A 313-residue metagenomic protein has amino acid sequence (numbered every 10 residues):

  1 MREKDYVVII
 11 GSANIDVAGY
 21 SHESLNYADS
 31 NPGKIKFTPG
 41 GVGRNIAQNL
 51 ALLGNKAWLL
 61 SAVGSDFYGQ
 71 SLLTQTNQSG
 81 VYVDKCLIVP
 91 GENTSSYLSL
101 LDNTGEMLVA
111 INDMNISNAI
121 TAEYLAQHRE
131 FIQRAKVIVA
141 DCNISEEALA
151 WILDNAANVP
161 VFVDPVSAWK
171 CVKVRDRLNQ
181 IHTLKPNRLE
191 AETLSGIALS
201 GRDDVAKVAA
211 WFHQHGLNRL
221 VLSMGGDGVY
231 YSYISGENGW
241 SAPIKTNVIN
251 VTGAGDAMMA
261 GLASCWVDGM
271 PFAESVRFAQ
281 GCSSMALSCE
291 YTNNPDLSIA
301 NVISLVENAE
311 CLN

Functional and structural regions predicted by a protein language model:
M1-T74, Q78-V81, N247-V248, N313: Glycine-rich phosphate/adenosyl-contacting loop at the front of the ribokinase-like
R2-I9, N31, K170-C171, R175 (+1 more regions): Conserved phosphate-binding/catalytic region of the ribokinase-like
L50, N187, G255: Short, conserved phosphate/pyrophosphate- and ester-handling motifs at nucleotide-, phospho-/glycolipid
Q78-G91: A glycine-rich helix N-cap at a beta->alpha junction
I88-V89, S99-V137: Conserved phosphate-binding/catalytic loop of the ribokinase/pfkB sugar-kinase fold
S96-L100, V109, G228-S232: Short beta-strand scaffold segments in enzyme catalytic cores
V137-K207, D227-G228: Conserved beta-alpha-beta core of the PfkB/ribokinase-like small-molecule kinase fold
